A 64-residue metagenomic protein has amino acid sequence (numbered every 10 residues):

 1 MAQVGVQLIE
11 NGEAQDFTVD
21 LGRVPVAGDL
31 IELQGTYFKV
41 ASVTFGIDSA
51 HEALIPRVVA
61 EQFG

Functional and structural regions predicted by a protein language model:
M1-Q15: Short, basic/aromatic beta-hairpin or loop at an interaction surface
D16-T18, Y37, R57: Well-ordered beta-strand positions in beta-sheet-rich domains
V19, V24-P25: Short, well-ordered loop/turn sites that connect or cap secondary structure elements
Y37-G46: Short beta-strand-centered aromatic/proline hotspots
I47-A60: Short, solvent-exposed secondary-structure boundary/capping segments
